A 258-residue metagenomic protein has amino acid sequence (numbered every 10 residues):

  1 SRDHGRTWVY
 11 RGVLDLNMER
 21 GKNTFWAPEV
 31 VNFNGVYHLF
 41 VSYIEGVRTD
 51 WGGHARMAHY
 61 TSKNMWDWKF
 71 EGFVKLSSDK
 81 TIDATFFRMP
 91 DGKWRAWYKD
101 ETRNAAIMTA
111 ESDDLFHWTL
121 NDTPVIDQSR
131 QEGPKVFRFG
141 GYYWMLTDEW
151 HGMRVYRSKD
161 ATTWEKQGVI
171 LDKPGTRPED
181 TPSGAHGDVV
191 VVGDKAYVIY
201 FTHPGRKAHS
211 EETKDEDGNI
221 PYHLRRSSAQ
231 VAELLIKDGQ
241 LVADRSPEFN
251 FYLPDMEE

Functional and structural regions predicted by a protein language model:
S1-E258: Carbohydrate-active catalytic/glycan-binding domains of CAZyme proteins, especially the secreted or lumenal ectodomains
